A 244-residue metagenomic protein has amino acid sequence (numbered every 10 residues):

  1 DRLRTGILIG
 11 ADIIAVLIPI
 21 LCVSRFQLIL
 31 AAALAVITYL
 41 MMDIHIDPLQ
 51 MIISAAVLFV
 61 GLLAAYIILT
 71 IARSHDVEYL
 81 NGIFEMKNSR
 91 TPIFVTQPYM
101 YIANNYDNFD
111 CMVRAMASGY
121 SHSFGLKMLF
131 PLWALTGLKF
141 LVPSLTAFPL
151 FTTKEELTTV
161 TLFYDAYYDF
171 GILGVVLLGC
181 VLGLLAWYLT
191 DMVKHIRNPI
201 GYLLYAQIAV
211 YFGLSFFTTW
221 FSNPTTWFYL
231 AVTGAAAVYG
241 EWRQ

Functional and structural regions predicted by a protein language model:
D1, E85, Y101-N108, L189-V193 (+1 more regions): Charged, low-complexity, helix-prone segments enriched in Lys/Glu/Asp/Gln
D1, M41, V113-M116, Y167 (+1 more regions): Hydrophobic residues in alpha-helical segments
D1-R4, C22-V23, F148-P149, H195-G201: Short, amphipathic, aromatic/basic-enriched membrane-interface segments that mark the entry/exit of transmembrane
R2-S89: Hydrophobic alpha-helical segments of polytopic membrane proteins
P19-R25, L132-T136, F216-F217: Membrane-interface helix-loop junctions at the exits of transmembrane helices
H45-I46, P149, L230: General N-terminal targeting signals
L62-L182: Small-residue-enriched transmembrane helix-hairpin modules in multi-pass membrane proteins
E155-Q244: Hydrophobic alpha-helical segments
